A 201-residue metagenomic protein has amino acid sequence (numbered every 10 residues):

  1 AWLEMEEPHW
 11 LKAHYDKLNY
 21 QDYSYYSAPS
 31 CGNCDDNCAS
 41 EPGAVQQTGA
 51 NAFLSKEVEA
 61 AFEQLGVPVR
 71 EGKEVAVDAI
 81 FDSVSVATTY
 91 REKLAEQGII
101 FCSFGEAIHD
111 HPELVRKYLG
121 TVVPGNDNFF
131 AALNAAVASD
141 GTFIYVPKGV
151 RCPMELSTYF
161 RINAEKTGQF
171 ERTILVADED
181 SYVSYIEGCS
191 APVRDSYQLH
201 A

Functional and structural regions predicted by a protein language model:
A1-A201: Glycine-rich and polybasic anion-binding loops at the starts of cofactor/ligand-binding domains
